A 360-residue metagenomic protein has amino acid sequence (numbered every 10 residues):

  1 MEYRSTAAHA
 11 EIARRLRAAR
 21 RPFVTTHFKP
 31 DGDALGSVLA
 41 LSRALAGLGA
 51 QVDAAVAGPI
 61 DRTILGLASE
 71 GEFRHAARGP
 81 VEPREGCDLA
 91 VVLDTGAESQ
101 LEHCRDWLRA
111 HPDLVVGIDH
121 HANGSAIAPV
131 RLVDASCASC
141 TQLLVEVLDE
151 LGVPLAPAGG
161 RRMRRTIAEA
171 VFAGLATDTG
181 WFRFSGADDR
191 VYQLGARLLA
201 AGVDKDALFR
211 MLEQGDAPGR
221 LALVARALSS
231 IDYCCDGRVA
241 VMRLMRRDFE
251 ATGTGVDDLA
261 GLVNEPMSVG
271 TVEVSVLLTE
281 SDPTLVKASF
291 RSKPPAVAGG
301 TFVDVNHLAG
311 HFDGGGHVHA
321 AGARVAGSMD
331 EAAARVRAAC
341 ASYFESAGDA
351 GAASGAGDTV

Functional and structural regions predicted by a protein language model:
E2-P30, L39-A46, S125-V274, E280-T284 (+2 more regions): A structured phosphate/pyrophosphate-recognition subdomain
R4, P22-C87, M242: Anionic-ligand anchoring segments at beta-strand to alpha-helix junctions in alpha/beta enzyme folds, i.e., glycine
A55, L89-V91, L114-I118, V130-V133 (+2 more regions): Hydrophobic/aromatic beta-strand patches that form the interior of the parallel beta-sheet core in alpha/beta enzyme
A55-A57, A76, L93, I118-H120 (+2 more regions): Generic beta-sheet signal
E72-P129: Active-site cofactor/cluster-binding pocket
A288-K293: Primary mode marks residue(s) on the alpha4-beta5-alpha5 output face of response regulator receiver
T301-H311, R335-A341: Short amphipathic alpha-helices in soluble, non-transmembrane regions that often serve as interface/regulatory elements
G315: Glycine-rich, small/acidic residue-mixed loop/short-helix segments
